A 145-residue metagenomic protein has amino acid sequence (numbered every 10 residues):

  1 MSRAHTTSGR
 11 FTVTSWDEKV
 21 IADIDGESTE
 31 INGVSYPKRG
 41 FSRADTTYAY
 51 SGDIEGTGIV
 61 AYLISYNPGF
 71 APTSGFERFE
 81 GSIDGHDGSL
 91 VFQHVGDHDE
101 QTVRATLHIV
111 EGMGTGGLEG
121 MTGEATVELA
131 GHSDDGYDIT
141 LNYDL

Functional and structural regions predicted by a protein language model:
S2-L145: Beta-strand-enriched cores of mature, soluble protein domains
